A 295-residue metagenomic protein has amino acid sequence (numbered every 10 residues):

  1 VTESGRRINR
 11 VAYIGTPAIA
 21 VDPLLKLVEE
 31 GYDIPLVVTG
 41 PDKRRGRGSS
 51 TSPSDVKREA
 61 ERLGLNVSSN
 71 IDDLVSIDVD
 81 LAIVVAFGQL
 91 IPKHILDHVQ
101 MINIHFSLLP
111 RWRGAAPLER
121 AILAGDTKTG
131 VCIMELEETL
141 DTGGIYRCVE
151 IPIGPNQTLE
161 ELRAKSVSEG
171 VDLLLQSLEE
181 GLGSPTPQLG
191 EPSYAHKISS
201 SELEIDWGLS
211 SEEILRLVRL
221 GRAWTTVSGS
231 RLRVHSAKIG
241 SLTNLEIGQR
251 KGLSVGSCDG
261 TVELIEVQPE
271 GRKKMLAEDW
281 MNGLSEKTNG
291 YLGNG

Functional and structural regions predicted by a protein language model:
T2-R47: N-terminal Rossmann-like dinucleotide-binding module
N9-R10, E30, L81-A195, S201: Donor/substrate-binding cores of folate-linked one-carbon enzymes
T16-I19, D72-D73, F87-L90, G240: Short beta->alpha connector loops
P41-E61: N-terminal beta-loop-helix "entrance" segment that forms/cooperates in small-molecule cofactor or anionic ligand
N66-N70: Short acidic-hydrophobic, aromatic-tinged amphipathic segments that line or gate anion-handling sites
I71-D80: Short amphipathic alpha-helix with an adjacent loop that forms part of the alpha/beta core around
L189-G295: Internal anion-binding site segments
